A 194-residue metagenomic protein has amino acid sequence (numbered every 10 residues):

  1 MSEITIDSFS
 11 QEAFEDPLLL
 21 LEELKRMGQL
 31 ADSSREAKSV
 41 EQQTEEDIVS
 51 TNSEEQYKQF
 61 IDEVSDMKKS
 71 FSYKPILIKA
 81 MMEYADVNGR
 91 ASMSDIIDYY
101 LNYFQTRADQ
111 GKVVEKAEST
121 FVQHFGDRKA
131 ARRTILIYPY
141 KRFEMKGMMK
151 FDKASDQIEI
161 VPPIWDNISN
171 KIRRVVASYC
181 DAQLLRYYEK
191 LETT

Functional and structural regions predicted by a protein language model:
M1-T194: Intrinsically disordered, charged low-complexity linkers and terminal tails that flank or connect structured domains
